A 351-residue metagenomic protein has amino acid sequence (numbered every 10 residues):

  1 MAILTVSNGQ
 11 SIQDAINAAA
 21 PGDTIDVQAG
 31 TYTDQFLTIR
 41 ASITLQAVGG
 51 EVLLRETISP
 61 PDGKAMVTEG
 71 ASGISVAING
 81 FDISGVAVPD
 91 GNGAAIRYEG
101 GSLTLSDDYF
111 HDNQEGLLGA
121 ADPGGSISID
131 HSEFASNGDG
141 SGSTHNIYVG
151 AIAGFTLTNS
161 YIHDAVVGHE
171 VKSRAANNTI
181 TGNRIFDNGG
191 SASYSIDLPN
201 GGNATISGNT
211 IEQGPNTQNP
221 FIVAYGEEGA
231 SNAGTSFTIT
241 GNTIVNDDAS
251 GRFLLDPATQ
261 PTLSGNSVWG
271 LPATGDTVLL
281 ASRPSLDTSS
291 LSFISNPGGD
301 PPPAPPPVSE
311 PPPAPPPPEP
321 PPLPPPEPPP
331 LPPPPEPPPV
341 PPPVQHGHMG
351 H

Functional and structural regions predicted by a protein language model:
M1-A18, A29-T31: Right-handed parallel beta-helix/beta-solenoid
M1-I3, S292-H351: RTX-like calcium-binding, glycine/aspartate-rich low-complexity repeat tracts
Q13, N17-A20, Y32-Q46, L53-N79 (+3 more regions): Extracellular beta-strand-rich solenoid/capping regions of secreted or surface-exposed proteins that bind or remodel
D23-V27, N209-I211: Extracellular beta-strand repeat scaffolds in secreted/surface proteins
S42, Q46-V52, G73-G85, S102-D112 (+9 more regions): Right-handed parallel beta-helix
I58-E69, P89-R97, D112-A121, G140-A151 (+4 more regions): Extracellular beta-strand/beta-solenoid scaffold signature
P60-P61, E69, G229-A230, G275 (+2 more regions): Extracellular, surface-exposed repeat architectures
G270-L280: Active-site and glycan-interaction determinants of carbohydrate-active enzymes
